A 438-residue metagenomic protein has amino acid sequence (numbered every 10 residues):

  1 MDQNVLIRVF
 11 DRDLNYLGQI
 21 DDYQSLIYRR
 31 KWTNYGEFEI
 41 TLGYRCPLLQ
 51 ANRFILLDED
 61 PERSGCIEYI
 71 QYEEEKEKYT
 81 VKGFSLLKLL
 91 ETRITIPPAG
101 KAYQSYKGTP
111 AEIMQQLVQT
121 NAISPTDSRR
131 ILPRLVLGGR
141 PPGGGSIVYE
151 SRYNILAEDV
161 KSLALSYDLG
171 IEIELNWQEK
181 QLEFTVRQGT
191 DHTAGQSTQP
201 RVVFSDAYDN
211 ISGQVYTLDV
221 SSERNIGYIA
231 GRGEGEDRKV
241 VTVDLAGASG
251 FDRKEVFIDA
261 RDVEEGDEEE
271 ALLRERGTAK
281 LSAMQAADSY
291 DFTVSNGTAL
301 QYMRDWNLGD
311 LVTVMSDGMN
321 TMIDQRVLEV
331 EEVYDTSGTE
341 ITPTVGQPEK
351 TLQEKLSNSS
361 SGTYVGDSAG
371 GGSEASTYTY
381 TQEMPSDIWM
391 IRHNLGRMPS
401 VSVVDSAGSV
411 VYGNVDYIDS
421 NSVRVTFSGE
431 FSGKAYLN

Functional and structural regions predicted by a protein language model:
M1-T33, N210-T217: Solvent-exposed edge beta-strands and adjacent loop segments that serve as assembly or binding interfaces
D2-Q3, Y69-L90, L132-E223, N320: Short beta-strand-centered interaction patches in the first periplasmic/extracellular domains of large envelope
D13, K31, I40, G83 (+4 more regions): Amphipathic, non-transmembrane alpha-helical segments in extracytoplasmic/periplasmic proteins
R30-Y44, E77-L89, L163, I229 (+3 more regions): Oligomerization/assembly interface segments of phage tail-like spikes and tubes
P47-L137: Surface-exposed cap/loop segments at beta↔alpha junctions
A102, Q188-M284, L300-D324, V333-D335 (+2 more regions): Acidic, small/polar-enriched beta strand-loop surface segments
L356-S386, S432, L437-N438: Glycine-rich, low-complexity segments
S402-D405, V411-N438: Surface-exposed interaction regions enriched in Ser/Thr/Asp/Glu that occur as long low-complexity tracts or repetitive
